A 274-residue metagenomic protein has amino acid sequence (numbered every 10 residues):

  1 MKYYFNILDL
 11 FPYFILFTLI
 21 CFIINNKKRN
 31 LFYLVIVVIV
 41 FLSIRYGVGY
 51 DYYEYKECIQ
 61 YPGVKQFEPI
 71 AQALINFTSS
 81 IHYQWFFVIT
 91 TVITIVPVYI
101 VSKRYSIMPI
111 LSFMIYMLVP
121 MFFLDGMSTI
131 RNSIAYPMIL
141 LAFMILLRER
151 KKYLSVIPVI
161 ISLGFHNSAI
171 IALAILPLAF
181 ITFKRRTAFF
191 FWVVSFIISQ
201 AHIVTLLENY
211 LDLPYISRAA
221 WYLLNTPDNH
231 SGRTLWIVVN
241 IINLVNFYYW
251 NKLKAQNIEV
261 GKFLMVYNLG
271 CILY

Functional and structural regions predicted by a protein language model:
M1-F5, N26-T91: TM-lumen/periplasm interface segments of multi-pass membrane proteins, especially the first transmembrane helix
I7-L19, I89-I93, I130-I139, F165 (+2 more regions): Membrane-embedded alpha-helical segments of multi-pass membrane proteins, especially the transmembrane helices
D9, V48, Y53-E57, P62-Q72 (+1 more regions): Alpha-helical transmembrane segments and terminal signal-anchor/GPI-anchor hydrophobic tails, characterized by long
N30-Y33, S102-V119: Transmembrane-helix signature of polytopic, membrane-embedded enzymes that assemble or transfer cell-envelope glycans
I89-Y105: Transmembrane-helix motifs of polytopic, lipid-linked glycan transferases
I110-T129, S133-L140, S168: Membrane-embedded helix bundles of polyisoprenyl
I139-Y153: Membrane-interface transmembrane helices that cradle and orient dolichyl/undecaprenyl
I145, L154-L178, L273: Membrane-interface alpha helices of multi-pass inner-membrane proteins
